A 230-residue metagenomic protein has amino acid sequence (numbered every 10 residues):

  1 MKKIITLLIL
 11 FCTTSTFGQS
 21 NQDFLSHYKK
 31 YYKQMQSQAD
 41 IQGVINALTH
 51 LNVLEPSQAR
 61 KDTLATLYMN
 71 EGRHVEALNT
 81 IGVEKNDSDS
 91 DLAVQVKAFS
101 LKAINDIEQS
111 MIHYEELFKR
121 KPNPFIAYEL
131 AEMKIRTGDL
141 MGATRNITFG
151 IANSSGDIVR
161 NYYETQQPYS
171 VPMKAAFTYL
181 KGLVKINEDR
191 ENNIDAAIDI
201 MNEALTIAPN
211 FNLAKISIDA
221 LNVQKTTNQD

Functional and structural regions predicted by a protein language model:
F17-T63, N79: N-terminal leader/linker segments that initiate helical-solenoid repeat arrays
Q38, E71, I104, T137 (+2 more regions): Structural motif corresponding to the intra-repeat A-B loop/turn of tetratricopeptide repeats
E55-P56, S88-D89, K121-P122, S155 (+1 more regions): Short coil turns that delineate tetratricopeptide repeat
A59-T63, L92-K97, F125-L130, R160-Q166 (+2 more regions): Alpha-solenoid helical repeat scaffolds
P172-N187, E191-D230: Terminal, low-structured helical/coil segments at or just beyond the last alpha-helical repeat
